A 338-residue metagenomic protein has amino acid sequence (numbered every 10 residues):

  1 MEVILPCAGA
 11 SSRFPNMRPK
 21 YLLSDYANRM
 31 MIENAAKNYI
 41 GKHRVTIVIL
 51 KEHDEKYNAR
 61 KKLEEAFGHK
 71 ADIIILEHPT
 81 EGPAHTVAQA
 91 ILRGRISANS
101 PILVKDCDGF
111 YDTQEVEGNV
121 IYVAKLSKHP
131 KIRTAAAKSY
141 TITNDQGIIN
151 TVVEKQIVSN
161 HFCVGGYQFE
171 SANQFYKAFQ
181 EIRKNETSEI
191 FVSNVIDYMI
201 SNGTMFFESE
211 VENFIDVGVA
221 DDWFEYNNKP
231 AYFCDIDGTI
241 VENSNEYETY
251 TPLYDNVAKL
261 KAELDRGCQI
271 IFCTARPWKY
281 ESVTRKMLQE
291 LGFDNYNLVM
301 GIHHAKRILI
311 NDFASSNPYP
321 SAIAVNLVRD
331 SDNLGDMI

Functional and structural regions predicted by a protein language model:
M1-N16, N227, A231, D235-D237: N-terminal nucleotide-binding beta1-loop-alpha1 segment
E2-L5, R13, S24, R29-P101: Conserved N-terminal catalytic core of the sugar/cofactor nucleotidyltransferase
V3, N160-K229: Conserved alpha/beta core of the MobA/IspD/sugar-nucleotide pyrophosphorylase nucleotidyltransferase superfamily
E52-A59, K131, W278-V283: Short, charged/polar "capping" segments at the starts of alpha-helices and the immediately preceding loops
D54, G109-D112, T239-V241: A short, conserved beta-strand element in the Rossmann-like catalytic core that flanks the donor/metal-binding loop
N99-G109: Short beta-strand-to-loop acidic/aromatic patch adjacent to the donor-nucleotide binding site
F110-E186: Conserved core of the sugar-phosphate nucleotidyltransferase
K229-I338: HAD-like aspartate-dependent phosphatase fold
